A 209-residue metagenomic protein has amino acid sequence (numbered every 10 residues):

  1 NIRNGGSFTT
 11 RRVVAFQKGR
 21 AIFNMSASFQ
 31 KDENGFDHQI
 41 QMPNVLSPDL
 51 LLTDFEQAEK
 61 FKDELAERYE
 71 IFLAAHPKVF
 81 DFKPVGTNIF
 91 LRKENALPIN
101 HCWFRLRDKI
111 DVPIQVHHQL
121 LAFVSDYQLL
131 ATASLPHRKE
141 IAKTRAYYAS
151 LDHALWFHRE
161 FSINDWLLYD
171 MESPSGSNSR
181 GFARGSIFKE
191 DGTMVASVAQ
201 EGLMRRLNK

Functional and structural regions predicted by a protein language model:
N1-K209: Terminal targeting signals and extreme-terminal segments of soluble enzymes
